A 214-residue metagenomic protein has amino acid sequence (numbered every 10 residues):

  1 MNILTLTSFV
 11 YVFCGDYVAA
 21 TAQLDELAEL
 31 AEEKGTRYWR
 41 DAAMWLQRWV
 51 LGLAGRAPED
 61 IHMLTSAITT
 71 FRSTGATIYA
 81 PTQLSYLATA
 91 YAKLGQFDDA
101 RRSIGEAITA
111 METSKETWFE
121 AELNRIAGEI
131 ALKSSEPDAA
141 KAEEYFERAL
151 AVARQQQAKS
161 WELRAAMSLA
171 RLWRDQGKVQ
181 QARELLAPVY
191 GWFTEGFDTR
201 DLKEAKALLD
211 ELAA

Functional and structural regions predicted by a protein language model:
M1-A214: Helix-coil-helix junctions within alpha-helical repeat/solenoid scaffolds
